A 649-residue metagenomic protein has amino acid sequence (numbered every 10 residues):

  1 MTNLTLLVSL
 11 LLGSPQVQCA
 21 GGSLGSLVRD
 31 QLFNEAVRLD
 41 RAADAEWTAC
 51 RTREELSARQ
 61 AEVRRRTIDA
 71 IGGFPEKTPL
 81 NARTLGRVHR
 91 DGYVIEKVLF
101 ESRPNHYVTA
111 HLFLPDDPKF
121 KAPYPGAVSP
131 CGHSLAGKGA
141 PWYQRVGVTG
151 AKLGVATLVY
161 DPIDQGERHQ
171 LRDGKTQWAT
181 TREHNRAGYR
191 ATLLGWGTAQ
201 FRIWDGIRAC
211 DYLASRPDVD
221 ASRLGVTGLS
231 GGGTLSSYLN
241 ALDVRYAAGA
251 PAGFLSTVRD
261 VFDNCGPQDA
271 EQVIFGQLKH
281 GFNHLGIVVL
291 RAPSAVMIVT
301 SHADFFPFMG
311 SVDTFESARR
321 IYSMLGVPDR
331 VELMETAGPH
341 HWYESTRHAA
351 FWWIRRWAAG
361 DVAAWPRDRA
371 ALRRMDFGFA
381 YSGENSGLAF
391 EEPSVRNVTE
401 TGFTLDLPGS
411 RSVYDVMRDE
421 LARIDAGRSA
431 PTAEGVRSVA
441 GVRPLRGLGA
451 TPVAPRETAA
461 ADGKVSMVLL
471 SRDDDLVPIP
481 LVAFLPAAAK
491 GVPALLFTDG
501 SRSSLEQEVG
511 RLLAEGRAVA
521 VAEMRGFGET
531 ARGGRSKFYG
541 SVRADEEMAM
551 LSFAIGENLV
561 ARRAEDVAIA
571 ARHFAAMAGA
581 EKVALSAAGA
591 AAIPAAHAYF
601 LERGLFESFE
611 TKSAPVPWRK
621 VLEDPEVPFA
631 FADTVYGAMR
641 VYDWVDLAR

Functional and structural regions predicted by a protein language model:
N3-G13: Bacterial N-terminal signal peptides
P15-Y107, A122, A292, V296-V492 (+5 more regions): Alpha/beta-hydrolase-fold serine-hydrolase catalytic core, especially in secreted/extracellular enzymes
L112-D117, A483-A487: Short, low-complexity Ser/Thr-rich regulatory SLiMs
K119-S215, T257-C265, K490-M577, W618-P625 (+1 more regions): Cap/lid segment of the alpha/beta-hydrolase catalytic domain
S134, L153, F201, R208-H280 (+2 more regions): Primarily recognizes the serine-hydrolase "nucleophile elbow" in alpha/beta-hydrolase and SGNH/GDSL folds
S134-R145, Q177-T180, L193-W204, V226-S237 (+5 more regions): Alpha-helix capping and helix-loop boundary segments enriched in small/acidic/polar residues
D161, T227, A252-G253, V299 (+3 more regions): Alpha/beta-hydrolase-fold catalytic nucleophile elbow
T227-G231, S236-R259, A270, F275-H284 (+4 more regions): Catalytic-domain carbohydrate-binding cleft regions of carbohydrate-active enzymes
